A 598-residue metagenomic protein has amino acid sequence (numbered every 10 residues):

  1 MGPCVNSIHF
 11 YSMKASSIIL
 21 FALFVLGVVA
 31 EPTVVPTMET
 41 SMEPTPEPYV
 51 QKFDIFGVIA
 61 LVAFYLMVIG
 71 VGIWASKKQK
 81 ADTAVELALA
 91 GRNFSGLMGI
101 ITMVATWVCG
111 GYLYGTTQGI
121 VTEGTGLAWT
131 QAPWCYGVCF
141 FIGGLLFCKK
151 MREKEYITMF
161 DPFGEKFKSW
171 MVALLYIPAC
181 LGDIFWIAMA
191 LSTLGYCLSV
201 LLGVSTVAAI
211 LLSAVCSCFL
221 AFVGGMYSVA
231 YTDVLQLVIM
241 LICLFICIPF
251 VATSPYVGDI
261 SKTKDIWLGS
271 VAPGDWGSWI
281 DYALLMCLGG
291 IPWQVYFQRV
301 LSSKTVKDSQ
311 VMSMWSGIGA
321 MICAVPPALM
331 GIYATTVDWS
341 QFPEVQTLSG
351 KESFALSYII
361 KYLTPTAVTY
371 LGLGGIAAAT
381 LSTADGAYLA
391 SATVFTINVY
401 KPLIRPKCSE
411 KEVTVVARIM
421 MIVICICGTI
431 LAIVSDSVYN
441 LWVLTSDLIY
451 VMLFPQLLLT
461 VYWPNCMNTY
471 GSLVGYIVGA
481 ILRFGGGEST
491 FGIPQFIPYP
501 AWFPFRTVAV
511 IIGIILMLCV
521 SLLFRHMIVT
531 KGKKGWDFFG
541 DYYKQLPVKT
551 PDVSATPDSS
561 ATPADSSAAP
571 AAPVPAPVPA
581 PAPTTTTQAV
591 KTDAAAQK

Functional and structural regions predicted by a protein language model:
C4, K14-S17, E31, P36-Y49 (+4 more regions): Terminal cytosolic tails of multi-pass membrane transporters, especially the segment immediately following the final
G27, E31-P32, P36-Y114, G224 (+2 more regions): Membrane-interface "cap" regions at the ends of multi-pass membrane proteins
E31, I69-K80, P178, I184-L191 (+8 more regions): Hydrophobic alpha-helical segments and their helix-loop junctions in multi-pass secondary transporters
V62, M67, P178-M189, I239-F250 (+4 more regions): Selective recognition of specific alpha-helical transmembrane segments in multi-pass small-molecule
E86-Y156, S278-G289, Y296-Q298, S302-W339 (+1 more regions): Membrane-interface helix-loop-helix modules in multi-pass membrane proteins
A105, L127-F222, L285-M286, A378-D385: Helix-loop-helix module between adjacent transmembrane segments
Y156-G164, G225-V234, P292-V325, E344-T347 (+6 more regions): Hydrophobic, small-residue-rich membrane helices and short re-entrant helix-turn-helix hairpins that build
K166-A173, I184, T396-D436: Loop-to-transmembrane helix boundary motifs in multi-pass membrane proteins
